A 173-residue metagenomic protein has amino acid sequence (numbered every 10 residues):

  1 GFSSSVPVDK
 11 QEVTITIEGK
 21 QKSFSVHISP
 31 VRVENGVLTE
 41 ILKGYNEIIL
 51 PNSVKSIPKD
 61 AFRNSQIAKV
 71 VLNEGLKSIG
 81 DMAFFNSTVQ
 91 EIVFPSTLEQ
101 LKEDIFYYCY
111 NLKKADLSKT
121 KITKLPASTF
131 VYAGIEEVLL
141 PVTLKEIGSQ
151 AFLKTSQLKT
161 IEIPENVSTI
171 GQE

Functional and structural regions predicted by a protein language model:
F2, D9, V13-I15, F24-R32 (+6 more regions): Structural signature of tandem-repeat unit edges
V37-L38: Hydrophobic residues embedded in beta-strands of well-ordered beta-sheets
K59-A61, G80-A83, E103-I105, P126-T129 (+2 more regions): Consensus positions within tandem repeat domains that build extended binding/scaffold surfaces
